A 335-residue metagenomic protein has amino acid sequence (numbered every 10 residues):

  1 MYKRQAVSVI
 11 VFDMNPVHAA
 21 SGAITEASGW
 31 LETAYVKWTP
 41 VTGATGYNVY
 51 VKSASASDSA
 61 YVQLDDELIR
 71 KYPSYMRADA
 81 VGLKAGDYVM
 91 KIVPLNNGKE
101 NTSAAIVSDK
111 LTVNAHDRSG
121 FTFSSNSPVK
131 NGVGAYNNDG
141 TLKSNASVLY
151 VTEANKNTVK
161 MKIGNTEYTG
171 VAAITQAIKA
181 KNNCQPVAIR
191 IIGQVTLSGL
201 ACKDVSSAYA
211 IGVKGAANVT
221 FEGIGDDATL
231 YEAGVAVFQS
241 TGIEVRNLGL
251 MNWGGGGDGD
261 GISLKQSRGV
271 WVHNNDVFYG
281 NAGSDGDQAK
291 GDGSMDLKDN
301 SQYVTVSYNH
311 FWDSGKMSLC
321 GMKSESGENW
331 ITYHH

Functional and structural regions predicted by a protein language model:
M1-Q5: Conserved small/polar residues in nucleotide/adenosyl-binding loops
S28, E32-A44: Conserved aromatic anchor
A44-L68: Extracellular low-complexity, O-glycosylation-prone stalks/linkers
D79-S103: Beta-strand-rich modules
N96-T122: Extracellular fibronectin type III
S125-A188: Acidic Gly/Asp/Thr-rich repetitive segments characteristic of extracellular carbohydrate-active and adhesion proteins
T166-Q185, G199-T220, T229-R246, N252-R268 (+1 more regions): Extracellular beta-strand-rich solenoid/capping regions of secreted or surface-exposed proteins that bind or remodel
A217-D227, T241-N252, Q266-A282, G293-S294 (+2 more regions): Right-handed parallel beta-helix
